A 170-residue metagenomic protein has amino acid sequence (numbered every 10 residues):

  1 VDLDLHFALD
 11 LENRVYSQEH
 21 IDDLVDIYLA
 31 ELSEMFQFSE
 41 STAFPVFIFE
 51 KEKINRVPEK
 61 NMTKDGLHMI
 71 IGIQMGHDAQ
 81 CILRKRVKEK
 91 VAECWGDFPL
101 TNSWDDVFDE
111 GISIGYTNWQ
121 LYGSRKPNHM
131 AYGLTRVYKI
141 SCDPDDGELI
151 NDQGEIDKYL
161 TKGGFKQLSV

Functional and structural regions predicted by a protein language model:
V1-L67, I71-L100, W119, R125: Signature for HUH/AEP ssDNA processing cores
E89-V170: C-terminal accessory nucleic-acid interaction domains of nucleic acid-metabolism proteins
